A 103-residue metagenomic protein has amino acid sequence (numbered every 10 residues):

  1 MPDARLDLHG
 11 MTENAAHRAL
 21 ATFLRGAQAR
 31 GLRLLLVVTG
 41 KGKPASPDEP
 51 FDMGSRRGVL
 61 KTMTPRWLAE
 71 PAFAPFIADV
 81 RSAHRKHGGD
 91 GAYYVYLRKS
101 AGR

Functional and structural regions predicted by a protein language model:
M1-L34, V38-R103: Long, charged, low-complexity intrinsically disordered regions
